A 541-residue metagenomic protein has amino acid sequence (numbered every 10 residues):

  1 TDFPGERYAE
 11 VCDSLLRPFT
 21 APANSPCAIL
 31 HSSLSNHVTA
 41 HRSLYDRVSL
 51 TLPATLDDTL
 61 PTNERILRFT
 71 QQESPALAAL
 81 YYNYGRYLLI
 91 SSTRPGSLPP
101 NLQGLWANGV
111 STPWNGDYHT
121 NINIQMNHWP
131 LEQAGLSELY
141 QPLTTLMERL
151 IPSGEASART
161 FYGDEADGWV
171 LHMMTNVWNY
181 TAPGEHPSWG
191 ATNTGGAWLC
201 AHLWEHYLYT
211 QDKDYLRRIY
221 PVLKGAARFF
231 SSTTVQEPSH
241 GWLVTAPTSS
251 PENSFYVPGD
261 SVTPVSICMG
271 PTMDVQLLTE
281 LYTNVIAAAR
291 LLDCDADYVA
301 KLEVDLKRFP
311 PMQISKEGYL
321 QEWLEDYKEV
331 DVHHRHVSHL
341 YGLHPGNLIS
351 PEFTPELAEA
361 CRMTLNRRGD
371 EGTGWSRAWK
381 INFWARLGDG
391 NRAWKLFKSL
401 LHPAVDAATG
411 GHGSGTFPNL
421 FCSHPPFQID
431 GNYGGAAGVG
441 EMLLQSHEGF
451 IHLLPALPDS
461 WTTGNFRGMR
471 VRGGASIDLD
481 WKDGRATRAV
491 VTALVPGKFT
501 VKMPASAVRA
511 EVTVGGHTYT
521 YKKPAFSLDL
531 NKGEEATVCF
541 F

Functional and structural regions predicted by a protein language model:
T1-Y118, L136-R159, A289-A296, A300 (+5 more regions): Acidic/polar, glycine-enriched structural segments that form the non-catalytic walls/loops of the carbohydrate-binding
G5-C12, L16-A21, N101-Y118, A166-L216 (+5 more regions): The feature captures the catalytic groove of carbohydrate-active enzymes
F69, N108-P113, N121-H128, P183-E185 (+3 more regions): Flexible glycine/proline-enriched surface loops and loop-helix/loop-strand junctions
A78-S92, G196-E205, P221, G225-F230: Extended, hydrophobic/aromatic-rich amphipathic alpha-helical segments that build helical scaffolds
G96-V110, A158-F161, S232-S249, E317-L324 (+3 more regions): Glycine- and aromatic-rich loop/turn segments at beta-sheet edges
T120-I124, L131-A156, D164, V177 (+6 more regions): Active-site core of glycosidic bond-cleaving carbohydrate-active enzymes
S232, N391-F541: Non-catalytic C-terminal accessory modules of carbohydrate-active enzymes
T248, L302-K307, L454-W461: A glycine-rich phosphate-binding loop feature that marks nucleotide/adenosyl-phosphate handling sites
